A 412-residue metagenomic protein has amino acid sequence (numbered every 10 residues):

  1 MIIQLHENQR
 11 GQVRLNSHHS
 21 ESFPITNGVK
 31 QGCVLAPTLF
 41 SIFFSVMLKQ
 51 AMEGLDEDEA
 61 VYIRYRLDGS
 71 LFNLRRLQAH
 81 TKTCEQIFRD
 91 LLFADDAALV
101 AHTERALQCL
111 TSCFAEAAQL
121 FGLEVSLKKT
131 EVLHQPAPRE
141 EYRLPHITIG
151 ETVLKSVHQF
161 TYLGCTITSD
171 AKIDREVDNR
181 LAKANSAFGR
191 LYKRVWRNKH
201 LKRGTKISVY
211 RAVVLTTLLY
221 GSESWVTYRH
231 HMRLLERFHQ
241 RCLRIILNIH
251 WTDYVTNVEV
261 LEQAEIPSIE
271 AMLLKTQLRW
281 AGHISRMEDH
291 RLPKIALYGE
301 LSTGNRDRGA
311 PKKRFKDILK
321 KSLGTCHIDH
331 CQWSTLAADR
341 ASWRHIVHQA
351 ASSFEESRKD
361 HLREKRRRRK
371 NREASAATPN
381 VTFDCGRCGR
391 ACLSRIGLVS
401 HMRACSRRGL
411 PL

Functional and structural regions predicted by a protein language model:
Q4-L412: Short linear motifs embedded in intrinsically disordered, charge-biased segments
